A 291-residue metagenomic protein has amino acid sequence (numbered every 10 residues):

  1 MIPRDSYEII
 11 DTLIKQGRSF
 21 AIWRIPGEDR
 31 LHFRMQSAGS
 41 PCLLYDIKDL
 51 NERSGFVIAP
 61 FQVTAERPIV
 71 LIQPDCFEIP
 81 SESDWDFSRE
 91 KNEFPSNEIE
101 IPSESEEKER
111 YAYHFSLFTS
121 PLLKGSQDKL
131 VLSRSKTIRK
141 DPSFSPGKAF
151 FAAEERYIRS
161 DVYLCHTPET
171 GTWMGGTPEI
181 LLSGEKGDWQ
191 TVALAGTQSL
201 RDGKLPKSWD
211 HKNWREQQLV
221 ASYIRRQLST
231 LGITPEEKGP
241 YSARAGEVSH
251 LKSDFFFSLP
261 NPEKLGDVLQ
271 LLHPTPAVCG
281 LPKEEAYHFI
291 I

Functional and structural regions predicted by a protein language model:
I2-S6, I14-G17: N-terminal accessory regions of nucleic-acid-interacting proteins
E8-I10, F115: Glycine-rich, flexible loop motifs
I14-R30, R34, R139-L219: An anion-binding catalytic pocket shared by soluble metabolic enzymes
G27, F61-Q62, D75-C76, K186 (+3 more regions): A broadly conserved detector of short glycine/acidic/proline-rich loop/turn motifs that flank catalytic sites and bind
G27-D29, M35-R139, F144, L231-I233: Non-catalytic accessory segments adjacent to catalytic cores
V57, G125, L182, S222 (+1 more regions): A residue-level signal for conserved active-site and pocket-lining positions in enzyme catalytic cores
I79-E109, F115-S116, R139, V192-I290: Contiguous alpha-helical scaffold segments within structured protein domains that host functional hotspots
V131-K136, H166-T167, P240-R244: Short, surface-exposed recognition loops or helix-turn segments adjacent to catalytic cores
